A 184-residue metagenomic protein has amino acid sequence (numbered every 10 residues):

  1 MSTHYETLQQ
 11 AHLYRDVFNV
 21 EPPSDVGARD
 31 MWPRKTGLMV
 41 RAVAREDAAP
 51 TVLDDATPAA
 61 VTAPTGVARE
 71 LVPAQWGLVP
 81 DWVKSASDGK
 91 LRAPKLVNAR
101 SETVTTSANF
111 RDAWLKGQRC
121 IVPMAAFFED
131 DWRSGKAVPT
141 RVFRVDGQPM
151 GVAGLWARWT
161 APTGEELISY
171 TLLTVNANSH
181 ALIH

Functional and structural regions predicted by a protein language model:
M1-H184: Short linear sequence motif anchored by a di-proline
